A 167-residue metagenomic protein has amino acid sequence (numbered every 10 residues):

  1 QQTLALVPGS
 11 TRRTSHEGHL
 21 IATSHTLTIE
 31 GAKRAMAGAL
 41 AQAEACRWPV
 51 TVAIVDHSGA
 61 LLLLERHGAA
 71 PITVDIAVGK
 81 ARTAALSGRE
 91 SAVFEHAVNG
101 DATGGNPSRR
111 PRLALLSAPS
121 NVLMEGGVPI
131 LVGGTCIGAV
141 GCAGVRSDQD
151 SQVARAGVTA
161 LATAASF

Functional and structural regions predicted by a protein language model:
Q1-T14: Extreme N-terminal basic, low-complexity initiation segments that serve as generic localization/processing leaders
R12-F167: Flexible, solvent-exposed loop/hinge segments and secondary-structure transition points
